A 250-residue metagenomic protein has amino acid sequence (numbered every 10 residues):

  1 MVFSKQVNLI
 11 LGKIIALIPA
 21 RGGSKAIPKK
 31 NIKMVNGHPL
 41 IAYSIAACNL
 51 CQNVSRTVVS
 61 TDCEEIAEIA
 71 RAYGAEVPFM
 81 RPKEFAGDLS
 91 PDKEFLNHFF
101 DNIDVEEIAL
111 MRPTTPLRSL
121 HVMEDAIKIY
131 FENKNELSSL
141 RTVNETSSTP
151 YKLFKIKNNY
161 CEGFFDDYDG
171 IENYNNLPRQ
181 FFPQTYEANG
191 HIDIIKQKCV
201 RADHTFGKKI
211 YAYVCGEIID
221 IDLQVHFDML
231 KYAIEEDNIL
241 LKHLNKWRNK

Functional and structural regions predicted by a protein language model:
V2-P28: N-terminal nucleotide-binding beta1-loop-alpha1 segment
N8-I10, S90, P183-K250: Conserved alpha/beta core of the MobA/IspD/sugar-nucleotide pyrophosphorylase nucleotidyltransferase superfamily
K13-I18, I41, R56-V59: Hydrophobic targeting segments
K33-M34, V58-V59, L110: Conserved SAM-binding loop
L40-R56, E68-I69: A short, N-terminal amphipathic alpha-helix
N53, Y73-A75, K157: Short, structured coil segments at secondary-structure junctions
E64-A109, L117-D125: Short phosphate-binding loop-to-helix
P116-C215: Conserved core of the sugar-phosphate nucleotidyltransferase
